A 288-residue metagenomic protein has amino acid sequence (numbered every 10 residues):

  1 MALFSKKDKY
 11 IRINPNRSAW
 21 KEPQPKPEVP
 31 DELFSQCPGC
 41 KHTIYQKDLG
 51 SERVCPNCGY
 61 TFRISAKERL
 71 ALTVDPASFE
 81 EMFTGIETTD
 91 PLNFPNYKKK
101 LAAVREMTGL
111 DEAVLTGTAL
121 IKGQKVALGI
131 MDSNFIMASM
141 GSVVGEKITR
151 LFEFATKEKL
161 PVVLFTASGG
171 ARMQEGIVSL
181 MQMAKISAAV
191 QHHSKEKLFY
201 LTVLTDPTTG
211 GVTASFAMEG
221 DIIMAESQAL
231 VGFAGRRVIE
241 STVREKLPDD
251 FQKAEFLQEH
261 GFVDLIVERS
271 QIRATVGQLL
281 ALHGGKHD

Functional and structural regions predicted by a protein language model:
M1-P25: N-terminal alpha-helical interaction blocks
K21-E28, G39-Q46: Short, intrinsically disordered, charge-biased short linear motifs at domain edges
F34, E52: Residues immediately within or flanking Cys/His clusters that coordinate Zn2+ in small zinc-binding modules
C37-C40, C55-C58: Short cysteine-rich clusters marking metal-coordination/redox-active sites
Q46-G50, R63-R69: Short Cys/His-rich "knuckle" micro-motifs
A71-K125, M131-I136: Extended interfacial segments that mediate partner engagement and assembly in macromolecular machines
L115-S194, L201: Cleft-lining beta-strand/loop regions that shape enzyme active-site pockets
G169-D288: Conserved catalytic cores of soluble enzyme domains, especially glycine-rich substrate-binding beta-alpha loops
